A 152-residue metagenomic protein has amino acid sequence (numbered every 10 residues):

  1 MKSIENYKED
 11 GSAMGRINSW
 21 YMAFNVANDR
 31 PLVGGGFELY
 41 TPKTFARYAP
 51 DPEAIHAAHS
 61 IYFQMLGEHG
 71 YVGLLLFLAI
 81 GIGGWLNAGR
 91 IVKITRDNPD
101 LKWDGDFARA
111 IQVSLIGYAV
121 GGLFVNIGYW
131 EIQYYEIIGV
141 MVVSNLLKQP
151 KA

Functional and structural regions predicted by a protein language model:
K2-H69, R90-W103, A110: Long extracytoplasmic/lumenal interhelical loops at the membrane interface of multi-pass membrane proteins
S3, S19-M22, I61, M65 (+6 more regions): Generic recognition of well-ordered alpha-helical segments
Y7, R30, L75-L78, I82 (+1 more regions): Residues at alpha-helix boundaries and the short loops/turns that link adjacent helices
M22, T41-Y48, G83-N87, K93 (+2 more regions): Short, surface-exposed, charged/polar-biased interaction segments
G36-Y40, V72-L75, A119, L123-F124: Gly/Ser/Thr-rich beta-alpha loop segments that engage phosphate groups in nucleotides
I55, L74-L75, G128-I132: Alpha-helix N-cap/helix-start motif
H69-L115, G139, N145: Hydrophobic transmembrane alpha-helices and their immediate junctions
I80-G83, V113-A152: Transmembrane alpha-helices of multi-pass inner-membrane enzymes
